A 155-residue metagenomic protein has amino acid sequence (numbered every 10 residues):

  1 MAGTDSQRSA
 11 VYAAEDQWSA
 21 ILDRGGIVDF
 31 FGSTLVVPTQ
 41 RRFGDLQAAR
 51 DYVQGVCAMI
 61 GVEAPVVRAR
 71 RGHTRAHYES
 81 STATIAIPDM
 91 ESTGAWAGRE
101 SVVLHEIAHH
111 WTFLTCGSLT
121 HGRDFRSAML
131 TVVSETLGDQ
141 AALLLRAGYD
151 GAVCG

Functional and structural regions predicted by a protein language model:
M1-S101, H110-G155: Active-site-proximal or metal-binding-adjacent scaffold patches in catalytic folds
E106: Walker B catalytic acidic pair
